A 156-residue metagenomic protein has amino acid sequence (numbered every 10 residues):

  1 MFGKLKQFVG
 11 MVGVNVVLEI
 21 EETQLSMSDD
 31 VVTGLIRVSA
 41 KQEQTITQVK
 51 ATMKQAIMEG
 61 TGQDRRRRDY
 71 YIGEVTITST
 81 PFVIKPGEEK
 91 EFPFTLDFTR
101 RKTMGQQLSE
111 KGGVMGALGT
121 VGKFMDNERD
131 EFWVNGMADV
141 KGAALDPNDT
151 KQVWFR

Functional and structural regions predicted by a protein language model:
M1-R156: C-terminal beta-sandwich interaction modules and adjacent acidic, Ser/Thr/Pro/Gly-rich low-complexity tails used
